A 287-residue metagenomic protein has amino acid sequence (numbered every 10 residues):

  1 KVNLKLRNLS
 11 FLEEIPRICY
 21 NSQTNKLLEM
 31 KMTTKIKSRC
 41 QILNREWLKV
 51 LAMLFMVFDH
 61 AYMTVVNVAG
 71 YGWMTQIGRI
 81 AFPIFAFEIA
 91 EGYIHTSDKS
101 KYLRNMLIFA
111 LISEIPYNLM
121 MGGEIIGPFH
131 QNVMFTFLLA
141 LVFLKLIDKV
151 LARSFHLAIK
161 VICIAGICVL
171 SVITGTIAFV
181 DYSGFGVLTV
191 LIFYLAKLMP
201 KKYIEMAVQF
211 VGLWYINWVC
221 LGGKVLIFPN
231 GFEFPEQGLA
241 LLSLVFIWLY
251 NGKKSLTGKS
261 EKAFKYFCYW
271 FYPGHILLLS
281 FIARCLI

Functional and structural regions predicted by a protein language model:
K1-V2: Hydrophobic alpha-helical membrane-insertion segments
L6, E14, Y20-I287: Alpha-helical transmembrane segments and their immediate juxtamembrane cytosolic regions
